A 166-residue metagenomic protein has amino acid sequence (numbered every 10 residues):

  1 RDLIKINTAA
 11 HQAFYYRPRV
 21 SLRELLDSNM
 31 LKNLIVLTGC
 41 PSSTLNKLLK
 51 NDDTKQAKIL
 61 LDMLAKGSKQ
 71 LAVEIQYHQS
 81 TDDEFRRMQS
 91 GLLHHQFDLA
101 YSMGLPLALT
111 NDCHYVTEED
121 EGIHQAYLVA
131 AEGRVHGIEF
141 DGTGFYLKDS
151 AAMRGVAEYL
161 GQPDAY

Functional and structural regions predicted by a protein language model:
R1-Y166: Phosphodiester-processing cores and adjacent nucleic acid-binding clamps
